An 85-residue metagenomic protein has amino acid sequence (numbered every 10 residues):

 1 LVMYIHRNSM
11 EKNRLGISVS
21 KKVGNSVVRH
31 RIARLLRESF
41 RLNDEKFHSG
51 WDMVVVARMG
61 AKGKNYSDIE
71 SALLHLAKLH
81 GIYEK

Functional and structural regions predicted by a protein language model:
L1-K85: Positively charged, solvent-exposed patches that mediate nucleic-acid binding
